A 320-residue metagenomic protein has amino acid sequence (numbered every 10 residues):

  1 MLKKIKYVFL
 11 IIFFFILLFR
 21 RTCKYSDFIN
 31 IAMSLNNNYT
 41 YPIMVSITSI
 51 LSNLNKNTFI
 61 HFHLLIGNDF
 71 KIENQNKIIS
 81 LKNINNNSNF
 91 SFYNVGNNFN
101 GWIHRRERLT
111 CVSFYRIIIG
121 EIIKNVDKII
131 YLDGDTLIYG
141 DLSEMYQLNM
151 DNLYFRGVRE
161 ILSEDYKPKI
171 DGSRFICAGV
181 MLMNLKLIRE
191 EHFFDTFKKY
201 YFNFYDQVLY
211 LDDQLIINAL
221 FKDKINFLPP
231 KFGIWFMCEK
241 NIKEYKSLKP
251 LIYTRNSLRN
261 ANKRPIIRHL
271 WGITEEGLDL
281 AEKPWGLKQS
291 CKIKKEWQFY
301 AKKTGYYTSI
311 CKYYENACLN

Functional and structural regions predicted by a protein language model:
M1-C23: N-terminal signal-anchor transmembrane helix specifying type II single-pass membrane topology of secretory-pathway
R21, D27-I29, L35, A178 (+1 more regions): A glycosyltransferase accessory/donor-loop signature
T40-N55: Histidine-anchored nucleotide/phosphate-binding helix
I60-N68, G157: Short internal beta-strands
N74-Q75, L81-E121: Active-site-proximal specificity loops/subdomain of glycosyltransferases
N76-I79, N125, Y139-M150, F194: Short alpha-helix within the catalytic core of nucleotide-sugar-dependent glycosyltransferases
I129: Short aromatic/hydrophobic "clamp" motif used to bind/position activated sugar donors
T136-P168: Conserved donor-nucleotide/metal-binding helix-loop-beta segment in metal-dependent transferases, i.e., the alpha-helix
